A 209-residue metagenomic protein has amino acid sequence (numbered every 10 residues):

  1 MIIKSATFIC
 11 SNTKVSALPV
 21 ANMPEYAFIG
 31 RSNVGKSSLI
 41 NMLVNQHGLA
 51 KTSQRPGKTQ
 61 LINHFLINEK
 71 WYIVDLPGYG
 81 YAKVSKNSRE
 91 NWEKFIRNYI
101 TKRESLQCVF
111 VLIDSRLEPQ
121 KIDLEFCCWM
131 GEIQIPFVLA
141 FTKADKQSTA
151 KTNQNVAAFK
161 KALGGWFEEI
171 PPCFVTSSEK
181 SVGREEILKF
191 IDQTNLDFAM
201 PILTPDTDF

Functional and structural regions predicted by a protein language model:
M1-K83, L196-F209: Conserved G1/Walker A P-loop phosphate-binding module
I3-V15, K146-T204: Canonical P-loop GTPase G-domain recognition
L18, P56-N63, P77-Q107, S115-W129: Switch II of P-loop NTPase G domains
L39, V109-F110, I187: Hydrophobic packing within well-folded, soluble alpha/beta domains
L43-H47, I100, I191: Hydrophobic aliphatic residues
K58, W71, G78-Y81, R116-E118 (+2 more regions): Conserved nucleotide-binding/hydrolysis micro-motifs of P-loop NTPases
R97-P171: Conserved C-terminal guanine-recognition region of P-loop GTPase G domains, centered on the G4
